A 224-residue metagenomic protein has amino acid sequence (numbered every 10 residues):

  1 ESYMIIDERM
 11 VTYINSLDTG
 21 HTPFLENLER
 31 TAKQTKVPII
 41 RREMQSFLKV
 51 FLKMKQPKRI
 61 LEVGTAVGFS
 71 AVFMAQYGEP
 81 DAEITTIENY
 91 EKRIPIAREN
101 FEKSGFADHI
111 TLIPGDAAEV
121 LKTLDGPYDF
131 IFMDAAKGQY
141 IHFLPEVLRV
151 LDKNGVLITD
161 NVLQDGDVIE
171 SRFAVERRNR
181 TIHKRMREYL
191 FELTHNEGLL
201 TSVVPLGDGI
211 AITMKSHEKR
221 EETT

Functional and structural regions predicted by a protein language model:
E1-F130, K137-I158, V162-T224: A short alpha-helical cap/connector motif
